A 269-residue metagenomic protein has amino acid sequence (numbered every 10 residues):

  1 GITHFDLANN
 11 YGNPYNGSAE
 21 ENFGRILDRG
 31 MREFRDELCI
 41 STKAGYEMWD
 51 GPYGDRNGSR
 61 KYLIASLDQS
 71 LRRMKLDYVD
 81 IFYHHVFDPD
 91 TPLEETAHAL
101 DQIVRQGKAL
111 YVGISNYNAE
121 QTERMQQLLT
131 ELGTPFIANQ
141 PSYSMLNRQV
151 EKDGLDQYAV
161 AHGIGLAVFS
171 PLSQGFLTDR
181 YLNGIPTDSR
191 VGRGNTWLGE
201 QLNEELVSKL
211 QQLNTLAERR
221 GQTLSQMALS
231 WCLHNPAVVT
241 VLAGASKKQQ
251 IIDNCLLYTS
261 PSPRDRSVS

Functional and structural regions predicted by a protein language model:
G1-L38, R105: N-terminal binding-site loop/beta-alpha segment at the start of enzyme catalytic domains that lines or forms
F5, V79, V112: Glycine-centered flexible beta-alpha turn that most often forms the glycine-rich phosphate-binding loop
D6-L7, S41-T42, I114, V168: Hydrophobic residues in well-ordered beta-strands that form the structural core
D50-K61: Active-site mouth loops of central-metabolism enzymes
S59-R72: Short, acidic/polar
M74-P89: Active-site groove signature of glycoside hydrolases
F87, T91-L257: Beta/alpha (TIM)-barrel catalytic core signal, keyed to glycine-rich beta->alpha loops juxtaposed to Asp/Glu that bind
Y258-S269: Single conserved hydrophobic/aromatic residue that forms the stacking wall/gate of nucleotide- or nucleobase-binding
